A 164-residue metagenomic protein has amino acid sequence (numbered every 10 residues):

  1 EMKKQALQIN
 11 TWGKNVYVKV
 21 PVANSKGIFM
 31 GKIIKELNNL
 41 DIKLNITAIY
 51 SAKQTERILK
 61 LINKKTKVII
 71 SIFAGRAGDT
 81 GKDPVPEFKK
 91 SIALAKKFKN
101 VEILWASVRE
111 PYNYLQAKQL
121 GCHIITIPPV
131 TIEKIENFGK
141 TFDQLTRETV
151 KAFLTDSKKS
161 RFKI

Functional and structural regions predicted by a protein language model:
E1-E36, L40, A74-A77: Active-site beta->alpha loop and helix N-cap motifs at the rims of alpha/beta catalytic domains
K4, T11, K158, F162-I164: Mobile acidic interaction elements
V22, I125-T126, R161-F162: Short amphipathic alpha-helical segments with coiled-coil-like heptad repeat character
I28, K35, L40-E133, G139-S157: Catalytic alpha/beta core domains of metabolic enzymes, predominantly
